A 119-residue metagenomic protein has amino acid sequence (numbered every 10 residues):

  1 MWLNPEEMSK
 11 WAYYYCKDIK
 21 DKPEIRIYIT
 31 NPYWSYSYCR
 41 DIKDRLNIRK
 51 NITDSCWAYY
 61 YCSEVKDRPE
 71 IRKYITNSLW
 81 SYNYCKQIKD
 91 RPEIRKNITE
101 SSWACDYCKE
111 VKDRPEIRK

Functional and structural regions predicted by a protein language model:
M1-K119: Ankyrin repeat (ANK) tandem alpha-helical domains that serve as protein-protein interaction scaffolds, prominent
